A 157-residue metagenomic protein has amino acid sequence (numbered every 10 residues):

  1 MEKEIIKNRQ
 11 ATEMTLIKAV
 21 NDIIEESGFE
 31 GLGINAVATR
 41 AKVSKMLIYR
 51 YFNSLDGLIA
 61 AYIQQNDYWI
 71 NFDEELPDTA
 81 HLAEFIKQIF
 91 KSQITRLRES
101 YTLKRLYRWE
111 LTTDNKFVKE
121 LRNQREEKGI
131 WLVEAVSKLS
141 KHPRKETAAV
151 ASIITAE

Functional and structural regions predicted by a protein language model:
M1-S27, G31-V43, G57: Basic, helix-initiating cap at the start of DNA-binding domains
R9, E13, I59, I63 (+2 more regions): Amphipathic, non-transmembrane alpha-helical scaffold segments
A41-F52: Short hydrophobic/aromatic patch on the recognition helix
A60-Q88, G129-V136: Amphipathic alpha-helical linker/stalk segments
I63, L97-K119: Amphipathic alpha-helical segments used for helix-helix packing
I70-E75, N115-K141, A148-S152: Amphipathic alpha-helical packing segments from all-alpha helical-bundle domains
K87, R108, T147-T155: Short, well-structured alpha-helical segments
T95-E99, A151-E157: Amphipathic C-terminal alpha-helical segment
